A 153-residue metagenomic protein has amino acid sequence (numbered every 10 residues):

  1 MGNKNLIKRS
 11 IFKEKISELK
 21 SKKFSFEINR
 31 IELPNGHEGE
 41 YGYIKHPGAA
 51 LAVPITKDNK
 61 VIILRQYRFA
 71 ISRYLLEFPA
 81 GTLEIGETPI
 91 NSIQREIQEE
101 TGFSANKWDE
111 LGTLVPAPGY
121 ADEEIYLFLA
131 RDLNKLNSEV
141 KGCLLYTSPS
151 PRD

Functional and structural regions predicted by a protein language model:
M1-S21: Extreme N-terminal tail/first-helix region
G2, L6-R9, Y41, A50-R95 (+2 more regions): Conserved Nudix-box catalytic region and its N-terminal flanking loop in Nudix hydrolases and closely related
S17-S21, F69, L114-Y126: Acidic pyrophosphate-coordinating catalytic loop
E18-L51, K57: Acidic, metal-coordinating catalytic segment for phosphate/diphosphate chemistry, firing primarily on the Nudix
E27-N35, A117-N137: Active-site-adjacent beta-strand/loop module that shapes the phosphate/pyrophosphate-binding cleft
Y67-F69, R95-E99, F103, Y126: Recognition helices and adjacent regulatory flanks at domain boundaries
S104-L111: A short coil-to-beta-strand element that immediately follows conserved catalytic motifs
Y146-D153: Conserved small/polar residues in nucleotide/adenosyl-binding loops
